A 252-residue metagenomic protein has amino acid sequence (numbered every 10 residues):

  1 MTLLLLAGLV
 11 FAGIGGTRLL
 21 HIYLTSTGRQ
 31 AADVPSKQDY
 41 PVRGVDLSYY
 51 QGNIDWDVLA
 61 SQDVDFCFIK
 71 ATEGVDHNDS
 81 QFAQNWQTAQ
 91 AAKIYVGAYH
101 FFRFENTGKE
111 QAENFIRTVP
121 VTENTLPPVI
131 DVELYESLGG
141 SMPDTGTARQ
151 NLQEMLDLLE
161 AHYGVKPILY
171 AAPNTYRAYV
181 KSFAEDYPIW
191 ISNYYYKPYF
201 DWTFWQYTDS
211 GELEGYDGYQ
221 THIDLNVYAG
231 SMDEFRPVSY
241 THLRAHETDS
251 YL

Functional and structural regions predicted by a protein language model:
T2-R18: Hydrophobic membrane-insertion alpha-helices, especially the h-region of bacterial N-terminal signal peptides
I22-G44: N-terminal, intrinsically disordered, polar/charged segments of Gram-positive cell-envelope systems that serve as
K37-I54, K70-L152: Substrate-binding cleft of extracellular glycoside hydrolase catalytic domains
A60, W86, Q90, L156-E160: Surface-exposed amphipathic alpha-helices with a cationic face
V121-P128, V132-L138, M142-V238: Surface-exposed substrate-engagement region within the catalytic domains of secreted or surface-exposed extracellular
T241-T248: Conserved small/polar residues in nucleotide/adenosyl-binding loops
